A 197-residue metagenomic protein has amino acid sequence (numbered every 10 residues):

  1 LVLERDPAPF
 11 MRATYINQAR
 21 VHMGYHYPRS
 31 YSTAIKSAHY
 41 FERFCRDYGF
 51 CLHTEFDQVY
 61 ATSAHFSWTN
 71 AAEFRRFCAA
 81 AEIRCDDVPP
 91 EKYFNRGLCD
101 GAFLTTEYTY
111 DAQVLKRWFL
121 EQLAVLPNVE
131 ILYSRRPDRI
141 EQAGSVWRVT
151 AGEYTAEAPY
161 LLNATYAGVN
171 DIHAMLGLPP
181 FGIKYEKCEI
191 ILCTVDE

Functional and structural regions predicted by a protein language model:
L1-Y15: Glycine-rich FAD pyrophosphate-binding loop
E4, I16, T54-Q58, E186-C188: Short Gly/Ser/Thr- and Asp/Glu-enriched loop/turn motifs at secondary-structure junctions
R5, V88-P90, S134: Conserved beta-strand termini and adjacent loop/short-helix elements that scaffold enzyme active sites in alpha/beta
F10, Y154-E197: Central helical "cap/lid" subdomain
N17-H22, T105, P180-F181: Short, hinge-like loop/turn segments at secondary-structure boundaries
Q18-Y93, G97-G101: Dinucleotide-binding Rossmann-like beta1-alpha1 core, especially the glycine-rich loop that anchors the ADP
L52-T62, V88-L126, E130, R148 (+1 more regions): Helix-loop-beta segment of a Rossmann-like dinucleotide-binding subdomain
V129-R148: A conserved short coil-to-beta-strand element within the FAD-binding core of flavoproteins
